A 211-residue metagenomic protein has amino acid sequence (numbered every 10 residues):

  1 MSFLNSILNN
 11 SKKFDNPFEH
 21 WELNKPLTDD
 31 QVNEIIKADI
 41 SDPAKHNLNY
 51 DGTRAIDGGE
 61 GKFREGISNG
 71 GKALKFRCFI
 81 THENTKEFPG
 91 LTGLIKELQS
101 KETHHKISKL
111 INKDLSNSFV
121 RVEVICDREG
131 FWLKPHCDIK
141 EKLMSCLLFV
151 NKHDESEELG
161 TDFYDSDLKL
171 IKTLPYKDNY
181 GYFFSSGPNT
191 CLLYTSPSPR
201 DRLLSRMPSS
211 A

Functional and structural regions predicted by a protein language model:
F3, N9-K106, L110: Non-heme Fe(II)/2-oxoglutarate
D114-E123: A short coil-to-beta-strand element that immediately follows conserved catalytic motifs
I125-D138: Conserved short histidine dyad/triad with adjacent acidic residue
K142-D154: Short, conserved beta-strand element in jelly-roll/cupin
D154-I171: A short beta-strand-loop-beta hairpin characteristic of the jelly-roll/cupin
L174-T190: Conserved metal-binding segment of the jelly-roll/cupin
Y194-D201: Conserved small/polar residues in nucleotide/adenosyl-binding loops
S205-A211: Hydrophobic alpha-helical segments, chiefly the membrane-spanning helices and signal/signal-anchor peptides
